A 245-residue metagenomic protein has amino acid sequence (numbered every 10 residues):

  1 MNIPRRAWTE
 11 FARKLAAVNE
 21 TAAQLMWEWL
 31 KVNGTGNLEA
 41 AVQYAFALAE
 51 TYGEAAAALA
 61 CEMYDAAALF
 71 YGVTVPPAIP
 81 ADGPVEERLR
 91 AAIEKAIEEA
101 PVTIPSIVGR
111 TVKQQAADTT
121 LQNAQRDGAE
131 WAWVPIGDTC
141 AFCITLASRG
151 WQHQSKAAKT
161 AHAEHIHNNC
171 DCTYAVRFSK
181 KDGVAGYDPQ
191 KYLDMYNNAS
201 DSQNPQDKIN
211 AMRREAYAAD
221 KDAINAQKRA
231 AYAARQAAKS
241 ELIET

Functional and structural regions predicted by a protein language model:
M1-H167, V176-T245: Domain-core detector
